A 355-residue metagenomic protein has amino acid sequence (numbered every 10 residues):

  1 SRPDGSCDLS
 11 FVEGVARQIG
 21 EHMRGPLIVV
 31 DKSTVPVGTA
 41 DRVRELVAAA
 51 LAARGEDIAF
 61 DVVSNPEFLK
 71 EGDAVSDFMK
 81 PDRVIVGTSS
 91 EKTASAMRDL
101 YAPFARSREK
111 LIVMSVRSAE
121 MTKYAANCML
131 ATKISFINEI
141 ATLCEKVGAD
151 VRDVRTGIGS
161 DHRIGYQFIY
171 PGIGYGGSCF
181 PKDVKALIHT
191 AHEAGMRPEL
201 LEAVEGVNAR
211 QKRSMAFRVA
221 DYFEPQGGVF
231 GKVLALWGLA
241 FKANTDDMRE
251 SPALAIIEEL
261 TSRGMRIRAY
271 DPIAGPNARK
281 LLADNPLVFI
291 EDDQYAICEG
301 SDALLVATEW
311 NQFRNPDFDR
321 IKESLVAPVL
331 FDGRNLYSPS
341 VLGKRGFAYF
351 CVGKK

Functional and structural regions predicted by a protein language model:
S1-K355: Structural/interface elements that position substrates and couple domains in central-metabolism enzymes
